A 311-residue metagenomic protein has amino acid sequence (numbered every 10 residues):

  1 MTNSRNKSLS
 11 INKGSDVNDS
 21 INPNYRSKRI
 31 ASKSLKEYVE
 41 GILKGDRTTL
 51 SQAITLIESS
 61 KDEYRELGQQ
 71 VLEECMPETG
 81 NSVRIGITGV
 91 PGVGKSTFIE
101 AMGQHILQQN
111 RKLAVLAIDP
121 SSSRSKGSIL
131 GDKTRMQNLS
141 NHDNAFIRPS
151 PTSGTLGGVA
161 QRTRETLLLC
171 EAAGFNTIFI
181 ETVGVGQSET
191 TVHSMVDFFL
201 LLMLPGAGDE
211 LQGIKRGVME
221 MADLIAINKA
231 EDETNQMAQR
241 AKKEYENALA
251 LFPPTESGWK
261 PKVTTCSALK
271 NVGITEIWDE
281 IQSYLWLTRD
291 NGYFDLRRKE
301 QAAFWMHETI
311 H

Functional and structural regions predicted by a protein language model:
M1-L43, T49: Long, basic/Gly/Ser/Thr-rich N-terminal segments that mediate initial subcellular attachment or targeting
S34-I85, V93, I99-S188, M195-L202 (+1 more regions): Nucleotide-state-sensitive switch-loop elements of NTP-binding domains
L43-K44, I57, K61-R65, G92 (+4 more regions): Conserved phosphate/pyrophosphate-binding and hydrolysis machinery centered on Walker-type P-loop NTPases, extending
L50-Q52, T265, E276-H311: Long, well-ordered amphipathic alpha-helical subdomains in the mid-to-C-terminal portions of large enzyme subunits
G89: The Walker A (P-loop) glycine that initiates the GxxxxGKT/S ATP-binding motif of P-loop NTPases
I129, T166, T191, M195 (+5 more regions): Alpha-helical scaffold elements adjacent to nucleotide-binding pockets in ATP/GTP-utilizing enzyme cores
A207-Q236: Flexible active-site lid/hinge loop adjacent to a nucleotide/diphosphate and Mg2+-phosphate binding pocket
L224, A230-L287: Canonical P-loop GTPase G-domain recognition
